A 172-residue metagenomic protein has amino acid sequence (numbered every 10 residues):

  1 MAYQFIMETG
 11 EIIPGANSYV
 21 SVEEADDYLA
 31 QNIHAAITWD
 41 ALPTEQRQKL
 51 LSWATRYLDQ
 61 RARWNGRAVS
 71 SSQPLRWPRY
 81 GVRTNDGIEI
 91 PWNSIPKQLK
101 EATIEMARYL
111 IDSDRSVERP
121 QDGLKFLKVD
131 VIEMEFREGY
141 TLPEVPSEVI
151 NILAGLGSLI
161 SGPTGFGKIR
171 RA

Functional and structural regions predicted by a protein language model:
M1-A172: Divalent metal-cofactor coordination and adjacent catalytic microenvironments
